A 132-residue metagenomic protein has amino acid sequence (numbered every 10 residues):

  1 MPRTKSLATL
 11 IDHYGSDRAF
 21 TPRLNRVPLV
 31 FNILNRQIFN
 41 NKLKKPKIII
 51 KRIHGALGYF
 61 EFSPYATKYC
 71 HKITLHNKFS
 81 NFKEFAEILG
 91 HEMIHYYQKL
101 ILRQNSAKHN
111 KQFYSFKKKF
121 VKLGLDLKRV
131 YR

Functional and structural regions predicted by a protein language model:
M1-E87, Y96-R132: Active-site-proximal or metal-binding-adjacent scaffold patches in catalytic folds
E92: Walker B catalytic acidic pair
